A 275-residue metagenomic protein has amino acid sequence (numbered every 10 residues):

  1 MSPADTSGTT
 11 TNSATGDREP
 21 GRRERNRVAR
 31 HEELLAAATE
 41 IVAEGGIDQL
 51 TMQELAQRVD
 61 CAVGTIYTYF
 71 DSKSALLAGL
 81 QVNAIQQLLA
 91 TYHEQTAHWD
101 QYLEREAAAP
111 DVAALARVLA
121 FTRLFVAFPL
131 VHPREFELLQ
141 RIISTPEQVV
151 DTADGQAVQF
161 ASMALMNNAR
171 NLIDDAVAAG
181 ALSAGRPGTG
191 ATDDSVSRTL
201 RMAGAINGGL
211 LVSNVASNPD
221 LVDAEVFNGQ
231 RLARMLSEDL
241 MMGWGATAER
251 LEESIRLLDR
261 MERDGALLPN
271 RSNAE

Functional and structural regions predicted by a protein language model:
M1-A14, M163, N167-A179, G208-E275: C-terminal peripheral helix-coil segments that are non-catalytic and often amphipathic
A4-P20, A97-V112, Q148-A153: Intrinsically disordered, low-complexity terminal tails and inter-domain linkers enriched for S/T/G/P/D/E
R30-A38, L55, L80-Y92, A169: Generic hydrophobic, amphipathic alpha-helix propensity
E33, I41-G79: Helix-turn-helix
T51, E104, E137-R141, A184-R186 (+2 more regions): Short, hydrophobic secondary-structure boundary micro-motifs
G79, H93-E135, A164, T192-T199: Hydrophobic alpha-helical connector segments
Q95-E106, I143-E147, G180, S213-D220: Secondary-structure edge/capping motif, primarily at the C-terminal ends of alpha-helices and the immediately following
V112, A116, L138-Q140, E147-I206 (+2 more regions): Amphipathic alpha-helical packing segments from all-alpha helical-bundle domains
